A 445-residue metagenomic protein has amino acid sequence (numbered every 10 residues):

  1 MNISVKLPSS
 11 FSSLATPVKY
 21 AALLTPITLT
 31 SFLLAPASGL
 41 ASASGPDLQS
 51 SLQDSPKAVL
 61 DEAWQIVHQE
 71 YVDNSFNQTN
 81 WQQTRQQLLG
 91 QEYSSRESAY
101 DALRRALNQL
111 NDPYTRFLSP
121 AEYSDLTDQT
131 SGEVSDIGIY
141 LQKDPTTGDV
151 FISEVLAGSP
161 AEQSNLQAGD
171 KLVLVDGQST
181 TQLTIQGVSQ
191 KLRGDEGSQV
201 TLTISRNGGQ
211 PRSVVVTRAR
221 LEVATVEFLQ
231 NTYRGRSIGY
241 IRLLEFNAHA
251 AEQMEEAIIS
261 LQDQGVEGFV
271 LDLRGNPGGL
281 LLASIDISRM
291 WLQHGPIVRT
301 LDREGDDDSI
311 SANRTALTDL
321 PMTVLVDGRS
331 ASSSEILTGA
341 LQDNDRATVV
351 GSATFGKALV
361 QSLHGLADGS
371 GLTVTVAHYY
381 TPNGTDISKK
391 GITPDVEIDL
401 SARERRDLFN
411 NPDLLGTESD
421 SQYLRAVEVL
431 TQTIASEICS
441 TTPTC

Functional and structural regions predicted by a protein language model:
N2-I3, A15-Y114: Terminal targeting/pro-maturation regions of precursor/exported proteins
A63, A102, A106, I139 (+9 more regions): Terminal peptide-recognition signature
W64-V72, Q86-Y93, R104-T115, L174-G177 (+7 more regions): Sec-exported extracytoplasmic/periplasmic mature domains
S75-V150, Q199, R206-V215, T225-F228 (+1 more regions): Extended, small/polar residue-biased N-terminal targeting/export presequences and adjacent propeptide/linker tracts
G132-L174, Q178-T181, A377: PDZ/PDZ-like domain segments forming the peptide/carboxylate-binding groove, activating on the N-terminal beta-strands
F151, E162, D176, Q186-K357 (+1 more regions): Cleft-lining beta-strand/loop regions that shape enzyme active-site pockets
I387-K390, I398-C445: Conserved functional hotspot residues or short segments at active or partner-binding sites across diverse domains
